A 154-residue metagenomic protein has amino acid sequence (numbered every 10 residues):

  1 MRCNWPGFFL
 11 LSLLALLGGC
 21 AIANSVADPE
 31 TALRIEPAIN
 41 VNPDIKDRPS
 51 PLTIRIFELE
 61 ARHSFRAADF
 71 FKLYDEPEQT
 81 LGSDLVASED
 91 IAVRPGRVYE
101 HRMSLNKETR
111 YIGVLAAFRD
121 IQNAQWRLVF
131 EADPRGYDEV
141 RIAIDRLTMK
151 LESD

Functional and structural regions predicted by a protein language model:
M1-F9: Bacterial N-terminal signal peptides that target proteins for export
L16-G19: C-terminal motif of bacterial Sec signal peptides marking the signal peptidase cleavage site
A21-N24: Bacterial signal peptide processing site
I35-I45: Short amphipathic, basic-aromatic surface patches that mediate peripheral association with negatively charged
K46-R55: Short coil-to-beta strand junction motifs in C2/discoidin
A68-L105: Tryptophan-paired
T109-R119: A short, solvent-exposed beta-strand micro-motif common in secreted/extracellular proteins
L128-D154: Glycine-rich, aromatic-bearing surface loops/beta-hairpins
